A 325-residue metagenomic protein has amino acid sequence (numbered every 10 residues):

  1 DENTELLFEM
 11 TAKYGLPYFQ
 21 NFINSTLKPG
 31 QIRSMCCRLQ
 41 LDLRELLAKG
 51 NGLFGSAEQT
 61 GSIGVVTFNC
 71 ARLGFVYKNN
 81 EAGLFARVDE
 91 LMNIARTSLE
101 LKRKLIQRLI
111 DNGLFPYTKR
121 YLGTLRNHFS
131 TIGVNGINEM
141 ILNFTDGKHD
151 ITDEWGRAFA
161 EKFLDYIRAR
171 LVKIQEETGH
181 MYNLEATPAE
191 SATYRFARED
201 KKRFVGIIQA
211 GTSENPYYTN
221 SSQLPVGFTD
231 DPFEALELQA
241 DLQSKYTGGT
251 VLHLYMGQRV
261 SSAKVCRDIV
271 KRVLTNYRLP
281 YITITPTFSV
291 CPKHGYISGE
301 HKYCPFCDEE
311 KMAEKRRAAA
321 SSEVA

Functional and structural regions predicted by a protein language model:
D1-R126, G147, D153-R157, E161-A320: Conserved catalytic cores of very large enzyme subunits
Q59, T124-I141: Conserved phosphate/anionic-ligand binding catalytic regions in large, soluble enzymes, centered on
E323-V324: Flexible inter-domain linker/hinge segments
